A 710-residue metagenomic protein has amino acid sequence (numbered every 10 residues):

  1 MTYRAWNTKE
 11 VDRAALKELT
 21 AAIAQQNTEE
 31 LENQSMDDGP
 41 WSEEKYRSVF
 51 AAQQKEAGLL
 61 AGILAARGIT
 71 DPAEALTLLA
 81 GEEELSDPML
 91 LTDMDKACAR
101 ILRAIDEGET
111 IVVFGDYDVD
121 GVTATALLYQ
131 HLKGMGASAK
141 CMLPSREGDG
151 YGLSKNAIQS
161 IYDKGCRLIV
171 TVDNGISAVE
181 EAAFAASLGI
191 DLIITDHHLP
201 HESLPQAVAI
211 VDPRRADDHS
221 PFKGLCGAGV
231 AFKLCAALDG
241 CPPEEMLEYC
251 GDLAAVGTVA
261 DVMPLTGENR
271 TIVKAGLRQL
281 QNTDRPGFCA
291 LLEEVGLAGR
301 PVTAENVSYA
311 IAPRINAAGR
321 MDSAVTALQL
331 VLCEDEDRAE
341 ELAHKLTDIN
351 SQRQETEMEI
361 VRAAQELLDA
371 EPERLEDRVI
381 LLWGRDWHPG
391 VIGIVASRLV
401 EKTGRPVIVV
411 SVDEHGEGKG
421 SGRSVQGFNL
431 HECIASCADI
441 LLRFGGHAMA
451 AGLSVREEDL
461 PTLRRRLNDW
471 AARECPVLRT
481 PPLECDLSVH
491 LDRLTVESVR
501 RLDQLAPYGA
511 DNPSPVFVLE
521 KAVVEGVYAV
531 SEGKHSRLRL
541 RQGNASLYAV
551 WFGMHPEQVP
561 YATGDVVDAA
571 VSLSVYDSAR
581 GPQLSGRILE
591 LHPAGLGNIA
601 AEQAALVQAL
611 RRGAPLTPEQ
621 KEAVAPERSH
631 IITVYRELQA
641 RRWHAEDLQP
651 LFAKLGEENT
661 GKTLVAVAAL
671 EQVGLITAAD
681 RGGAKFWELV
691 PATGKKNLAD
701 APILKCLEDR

Functional and structural regions predicted by a protein language model:
M1-A52, E56, A66, T70-A80 (+5 more regions): Terminal, basic amphipathic appendages of nucleotide-handling enzymes
E10-R13, L19-A22, W41-S42, A52-R167 (+3 more regions): Hydrophobic helix-and-loop "lid/oligomerization" segment in the mid-to-C-terminal part of catalytic domains
G121, R146-Y151, L199-H201, D218 (+1 more regions): Short, small-residue-enriched loops and turns at beta-alpha junctions that line or gate enzyme active sites
L127, P205-V259, H630: Short alpha-helices
K133, S138, R270-P313, A317-Q365 (+3 more regions): Acidic, two-metal ion nucleic-acid-processing modules in DNA metabolism proteins
I158, A182-A183, V667: Short amphipathic alpha-helical segments and helix-helix/interface helices
V172-L225: Histidine/acidic-residue-rich, glycine-tolerant segments that coordinate divalent metal ions
